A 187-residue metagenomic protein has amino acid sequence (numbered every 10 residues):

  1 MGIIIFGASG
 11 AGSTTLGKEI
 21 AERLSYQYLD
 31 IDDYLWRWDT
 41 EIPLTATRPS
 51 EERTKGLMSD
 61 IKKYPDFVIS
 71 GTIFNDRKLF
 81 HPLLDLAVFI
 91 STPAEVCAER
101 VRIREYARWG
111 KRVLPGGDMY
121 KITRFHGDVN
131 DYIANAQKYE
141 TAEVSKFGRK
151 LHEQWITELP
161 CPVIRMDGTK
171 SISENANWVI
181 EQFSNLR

Functional and structural regions predicted by a protein language model:
I5: Hydrophobic anchor at the beta1->P-loop junction of P-loop NTPases
S9: The conserved Walker
S13: Conserved lysine of the Walker
K18, E22-K62: Conserved substrate/cofactor phosphate-moiety recognition/catalytic segment in nucleotide-dependent phosphotransferases
K63-F67: Loop/turn-to-beta-strand initiation segments
L84-R104, M166: Conserved phosphate-donor/acceptor-positioning beta-strand/loop module used by diverse small-molecule
V96-C97, A107-G116, A176, S184: Catalytic phosphate/metal-binding cores of nucleic-acid and nucleotide-processing enzymes, i.e., regions that mediate
K111-N175: Small-molecule kinase domains that catalyze NTP-dependent phosphoryl transfer to phosphate-bearing small molecules
